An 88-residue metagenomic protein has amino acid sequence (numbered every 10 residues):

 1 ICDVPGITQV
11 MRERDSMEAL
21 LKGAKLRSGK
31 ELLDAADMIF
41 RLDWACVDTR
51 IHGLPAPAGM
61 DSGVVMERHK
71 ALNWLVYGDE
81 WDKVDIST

Functional and structural regions predicted by a protein language model:
I1-T88: Extended, charge-rich alpha-helical interface modules
